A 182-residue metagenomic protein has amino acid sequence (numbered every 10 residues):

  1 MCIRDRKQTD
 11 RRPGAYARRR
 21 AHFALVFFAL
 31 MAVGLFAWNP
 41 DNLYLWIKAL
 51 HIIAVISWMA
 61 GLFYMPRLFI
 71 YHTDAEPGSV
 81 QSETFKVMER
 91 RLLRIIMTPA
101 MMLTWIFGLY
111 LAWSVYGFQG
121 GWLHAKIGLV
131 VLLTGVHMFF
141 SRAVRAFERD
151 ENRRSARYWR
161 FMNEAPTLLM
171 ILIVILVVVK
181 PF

Functional and structural regions predicted by a protein language model:
M1-D5: Conserved small/polar residues in nucleotide/adenosyl-binding loops
D10-F28, A54-L62, V87-M97, I127-L129: Alpha-helical transmembrane segments of integral membrane proteins, especially early/N-terminal helices
Y16-R18, S155-M170: Individual transmembrane alpha-helices with interfacial aromatic-anchor signatures
A21-A37, G108, T134, M170-I175: Hydrophobic core of alpha-helical transmembrane segments in multi-pass integral membrane proteins
D41-M97, R153: Interfacial loop at the N-terminal end of multi-pass membrane proteins
L43-I52, G117-I127, R154-W159: Non-cytosolic membrane-interface motifs at loop->transmembrane helix junctions
T98-R142: Membrane-interface helix-loop-helix modules in multi-pass inner-membrane proteins
I175-F182: Juxtamembrane boundary at the C-terminal end of a transmembrane helix
